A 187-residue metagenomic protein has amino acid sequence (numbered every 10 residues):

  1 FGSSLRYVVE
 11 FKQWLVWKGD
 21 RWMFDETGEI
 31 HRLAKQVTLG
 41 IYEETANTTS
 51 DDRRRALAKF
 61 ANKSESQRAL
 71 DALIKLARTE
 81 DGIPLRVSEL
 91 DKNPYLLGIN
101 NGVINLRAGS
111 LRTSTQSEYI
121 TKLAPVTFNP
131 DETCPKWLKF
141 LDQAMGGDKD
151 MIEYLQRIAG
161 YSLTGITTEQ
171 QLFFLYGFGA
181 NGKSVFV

Functional and structural regions predicted by a protein language model:
S4-G28, D52-R55, E89-L90, L96 (+1 more regions): P-loop NTPase catalytic core of nucleic-acid-dependent motor ATPases
V16-D71: Short, small/acidic-rich helices and loops at N termini and domain boundaries of DNA replication/processing enzymes
A34, A72-K75, L141, G177: Generic hydrophobic, helix-prone segments enriched in Leu/Val/Ile
A56-V103: Extended, Lys/Arg-enriched charged tracts that mediate electrostatic binding to polyanionic substrates
